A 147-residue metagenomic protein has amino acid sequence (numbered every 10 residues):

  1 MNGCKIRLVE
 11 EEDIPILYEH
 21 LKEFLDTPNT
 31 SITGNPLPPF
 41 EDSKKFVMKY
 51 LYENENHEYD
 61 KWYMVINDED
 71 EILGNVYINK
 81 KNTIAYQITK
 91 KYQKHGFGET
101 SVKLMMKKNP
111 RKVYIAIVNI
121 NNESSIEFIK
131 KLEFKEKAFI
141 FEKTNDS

Functional and structural regions predicted by a protein language model:
M1-K45: A short, well-structured alpha-helix characteristic of acyl/acetyltransferase catalytic modules
K5, A85, I115-I117: Short aromatic/hydrophobic contact patches that present stacked aromatics for nucleic-acid/ligand binding
V9, I88, V118: Hydrophobic adenine-recognition pocket in adenosine-nucleotide-binding enzymes
P36-A85, T89-K91: Acetyl-CoA-dependent GNAT
Y92, G96-M105: Conserved acetyl-CoA pyrophosphate-binding loop and the N-cap/start of the following alpha-helix in GNAT-like
E99, I120-A138: Conserved active-site alpha-helix within GNAT-family acetyltransferase domains
N109-N121: Conserved GNAT acetyl-CoA-binding A-motif
I117, K135-S147: Conserved catalytic-core motifs of GNAT/GCN5-like acyltransferases
